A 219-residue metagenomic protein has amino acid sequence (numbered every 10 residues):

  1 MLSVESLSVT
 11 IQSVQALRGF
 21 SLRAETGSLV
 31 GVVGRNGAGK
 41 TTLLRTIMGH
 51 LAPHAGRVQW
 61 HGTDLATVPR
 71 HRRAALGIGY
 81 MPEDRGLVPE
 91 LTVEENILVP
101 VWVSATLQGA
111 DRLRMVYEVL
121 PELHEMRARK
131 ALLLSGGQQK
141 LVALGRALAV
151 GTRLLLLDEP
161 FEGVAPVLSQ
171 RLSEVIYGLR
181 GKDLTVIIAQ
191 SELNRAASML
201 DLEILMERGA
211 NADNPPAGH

Functional and structural regions predicted by a protein language model:
Q12, V93-D111, V119-P121: ABC-type ATPase nucleotide-binding domains, specifically the catalytic core motifs of the NBD
V33-R35: The feature captures the beta-strand-to-loop junction immediately N-terminal to the Walker
M48: Helix-to-loop junction immediately C-terminal to a conserved catalytic motif
G56-D64, L76, G109-D111, M115 (+1 more regions): Conserved ABC transporter NBD signature motif
D64-D84, P89, L113, E125-A128: ABC ATPase NBD coupling module
K130-L134: Conserved ABC ATPase signature
A147-L148: ABC ATPase C-loop
Q190-S191: H-loop/switch region of ABC-family ATPase nucleotide-binding domains
